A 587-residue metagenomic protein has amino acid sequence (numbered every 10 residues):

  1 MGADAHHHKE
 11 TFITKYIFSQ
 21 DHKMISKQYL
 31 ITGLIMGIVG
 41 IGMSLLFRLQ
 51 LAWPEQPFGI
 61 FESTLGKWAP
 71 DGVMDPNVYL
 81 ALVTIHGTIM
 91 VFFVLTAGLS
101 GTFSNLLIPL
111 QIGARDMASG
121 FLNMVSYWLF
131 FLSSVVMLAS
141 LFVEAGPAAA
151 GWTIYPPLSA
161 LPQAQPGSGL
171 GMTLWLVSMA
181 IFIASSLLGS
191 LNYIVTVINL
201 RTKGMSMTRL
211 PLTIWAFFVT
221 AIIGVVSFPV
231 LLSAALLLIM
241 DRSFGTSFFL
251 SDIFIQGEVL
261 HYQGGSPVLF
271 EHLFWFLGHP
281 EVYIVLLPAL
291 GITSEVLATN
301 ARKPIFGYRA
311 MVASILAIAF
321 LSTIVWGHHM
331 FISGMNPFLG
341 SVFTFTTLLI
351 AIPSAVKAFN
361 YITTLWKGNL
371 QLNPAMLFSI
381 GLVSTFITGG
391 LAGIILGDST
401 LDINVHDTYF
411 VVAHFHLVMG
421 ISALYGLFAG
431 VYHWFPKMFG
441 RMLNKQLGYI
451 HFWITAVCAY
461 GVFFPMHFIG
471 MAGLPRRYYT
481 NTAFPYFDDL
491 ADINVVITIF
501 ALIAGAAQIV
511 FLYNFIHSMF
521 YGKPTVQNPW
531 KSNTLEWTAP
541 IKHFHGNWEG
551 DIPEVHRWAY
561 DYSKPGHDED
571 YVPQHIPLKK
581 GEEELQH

Functional and structural regions predicted by a protein language model:
G2-H587: Membrane-embedded and interfacial regions of multi-pass energy-transducing membrane proteins
